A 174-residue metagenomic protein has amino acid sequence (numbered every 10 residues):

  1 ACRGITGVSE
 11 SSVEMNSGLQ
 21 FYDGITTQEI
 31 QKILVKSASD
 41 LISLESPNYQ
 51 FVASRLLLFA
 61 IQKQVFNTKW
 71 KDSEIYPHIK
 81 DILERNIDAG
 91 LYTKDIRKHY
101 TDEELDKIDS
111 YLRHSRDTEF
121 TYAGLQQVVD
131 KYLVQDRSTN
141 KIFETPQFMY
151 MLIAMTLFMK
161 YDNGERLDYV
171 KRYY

Functional and structural regions predicted by a protein language model:
A1-Y174: Extended catalytic cores of very large enzyme megasubunits
